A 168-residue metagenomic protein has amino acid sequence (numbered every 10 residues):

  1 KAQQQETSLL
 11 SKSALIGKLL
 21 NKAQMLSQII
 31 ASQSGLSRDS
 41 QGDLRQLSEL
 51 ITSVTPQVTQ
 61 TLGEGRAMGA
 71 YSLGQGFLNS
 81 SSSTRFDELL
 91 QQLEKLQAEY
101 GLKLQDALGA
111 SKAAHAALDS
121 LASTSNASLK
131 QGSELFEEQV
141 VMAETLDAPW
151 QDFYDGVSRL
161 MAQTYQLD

Functional and structural regions predicted by a protein language model:
K1-D168: Hydrophobic alpha-helical segments
